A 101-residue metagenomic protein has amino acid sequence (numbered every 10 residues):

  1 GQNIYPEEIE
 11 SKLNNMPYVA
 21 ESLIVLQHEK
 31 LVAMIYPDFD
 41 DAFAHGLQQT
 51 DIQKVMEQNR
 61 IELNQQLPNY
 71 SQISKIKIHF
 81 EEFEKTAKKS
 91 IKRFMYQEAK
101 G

Functional and structural regions predicted by a protein language model:
G1-N69, E82: AMP-binding/adenylate-forming catalytic core of the ANL superfamily
I24, K75-I78: Hydrophobic/anchoring residues in structured secondary elements
S71-I73: A short coil-to-beta-strand element that immediately follows conserved catalytic motifs
H79-K100: Flexible lysine-rich "adenylation lid" loop at the C-terminal edge of ANL adenylation domains
